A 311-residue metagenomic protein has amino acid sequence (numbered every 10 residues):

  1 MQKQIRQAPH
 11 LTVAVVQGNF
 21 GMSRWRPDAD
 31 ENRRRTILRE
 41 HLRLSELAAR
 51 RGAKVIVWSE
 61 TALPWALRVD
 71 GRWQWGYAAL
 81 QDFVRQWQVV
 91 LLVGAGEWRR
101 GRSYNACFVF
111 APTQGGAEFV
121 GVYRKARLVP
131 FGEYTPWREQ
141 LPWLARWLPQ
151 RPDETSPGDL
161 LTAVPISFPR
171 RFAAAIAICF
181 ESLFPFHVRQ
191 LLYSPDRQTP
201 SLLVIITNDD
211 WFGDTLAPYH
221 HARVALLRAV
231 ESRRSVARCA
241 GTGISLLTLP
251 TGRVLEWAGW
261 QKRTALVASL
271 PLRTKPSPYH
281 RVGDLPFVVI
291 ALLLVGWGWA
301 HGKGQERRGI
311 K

Functional and structural regions predicted by a protein language model:
M1-K311: Enzyme catalytic cores with a strong preference for nitrogen-chemistry domains
